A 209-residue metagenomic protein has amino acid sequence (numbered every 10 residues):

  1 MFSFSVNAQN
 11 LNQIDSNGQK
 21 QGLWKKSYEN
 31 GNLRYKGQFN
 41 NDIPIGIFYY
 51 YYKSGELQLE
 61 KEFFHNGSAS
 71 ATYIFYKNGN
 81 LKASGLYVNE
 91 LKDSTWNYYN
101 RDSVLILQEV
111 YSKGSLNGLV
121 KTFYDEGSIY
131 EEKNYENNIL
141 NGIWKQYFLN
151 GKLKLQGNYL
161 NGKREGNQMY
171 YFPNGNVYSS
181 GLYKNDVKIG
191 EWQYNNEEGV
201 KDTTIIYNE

Functional and structural regions predicted by a protein language model:
F4-E209: Glycine/tyrosine- and acidic-biased, solvent-exposed loop/turn segments at the edges of beta-strands
